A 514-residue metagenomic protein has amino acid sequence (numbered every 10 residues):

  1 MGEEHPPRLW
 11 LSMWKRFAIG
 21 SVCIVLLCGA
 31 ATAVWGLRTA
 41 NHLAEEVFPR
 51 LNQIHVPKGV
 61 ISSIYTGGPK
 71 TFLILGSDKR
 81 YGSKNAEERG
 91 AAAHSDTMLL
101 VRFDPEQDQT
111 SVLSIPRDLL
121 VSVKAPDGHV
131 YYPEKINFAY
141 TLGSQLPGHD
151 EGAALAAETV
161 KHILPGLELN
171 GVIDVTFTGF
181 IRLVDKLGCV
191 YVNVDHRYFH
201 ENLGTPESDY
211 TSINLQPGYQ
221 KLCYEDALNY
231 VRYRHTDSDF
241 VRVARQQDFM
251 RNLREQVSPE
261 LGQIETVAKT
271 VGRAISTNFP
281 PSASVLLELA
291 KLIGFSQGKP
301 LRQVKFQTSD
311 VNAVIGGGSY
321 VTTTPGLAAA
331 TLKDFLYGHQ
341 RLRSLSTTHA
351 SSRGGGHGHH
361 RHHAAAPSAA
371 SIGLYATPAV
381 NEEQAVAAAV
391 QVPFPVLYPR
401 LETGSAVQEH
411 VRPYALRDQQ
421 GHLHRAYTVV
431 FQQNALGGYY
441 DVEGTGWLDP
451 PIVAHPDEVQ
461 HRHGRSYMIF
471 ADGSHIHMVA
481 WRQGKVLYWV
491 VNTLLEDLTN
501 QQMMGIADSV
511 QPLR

Functional and structural regions predicted by a protein language model:
G2-A364: Non-catalytic, solvent-exposed segments at the cell envelope interface
S77, E106, D118, S309 (+4 more regions): Generic structural motif
D104, T176, G188, R254 (+4 more regions): Generic short alpha-helical hydrophobic face used as a protein-protein interaction/packing hotspot
S122-D127, I315-G317, P451-H455, A480 (+1 more regions): A short, polar/proline- and glycine-enriched secondary-structure boundary/capping micro-motif
D150, D174, A471-D472, N500: Short alpha-helix boundary/capping motifs
G316-G318, D334-S351, H477-R514: Extracellularly exposed regions in secreted/surface proteins, prominently low-complexity, repeat-rich
L332, V386-V390, V442, M504-V510: Short, Φ-rich (hydrophobic/aromatic) sequence segments
A366-N492, D497: Short, solvent-exposed recognition patches
